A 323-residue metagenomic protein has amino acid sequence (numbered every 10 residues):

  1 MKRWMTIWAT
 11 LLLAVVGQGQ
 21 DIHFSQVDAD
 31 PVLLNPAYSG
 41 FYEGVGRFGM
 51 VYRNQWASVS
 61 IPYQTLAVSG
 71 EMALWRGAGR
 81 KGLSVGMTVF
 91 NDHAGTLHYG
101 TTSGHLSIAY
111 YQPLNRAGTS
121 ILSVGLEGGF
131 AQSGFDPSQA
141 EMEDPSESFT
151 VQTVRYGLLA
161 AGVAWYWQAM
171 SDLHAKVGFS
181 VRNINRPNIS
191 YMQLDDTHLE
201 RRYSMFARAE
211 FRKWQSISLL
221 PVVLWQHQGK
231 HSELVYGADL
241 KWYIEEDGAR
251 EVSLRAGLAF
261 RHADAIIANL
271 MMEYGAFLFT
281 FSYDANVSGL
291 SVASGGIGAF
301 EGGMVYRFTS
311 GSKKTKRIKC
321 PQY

Functional and structural regions predicted by a protein language model:
M1: NAD-dependent ADP-ribosyltransferases
W4-V15: Sec-dependent N-terminal signal peptides
Q20-Y323: Subset of outer-membrane beta-barrel
